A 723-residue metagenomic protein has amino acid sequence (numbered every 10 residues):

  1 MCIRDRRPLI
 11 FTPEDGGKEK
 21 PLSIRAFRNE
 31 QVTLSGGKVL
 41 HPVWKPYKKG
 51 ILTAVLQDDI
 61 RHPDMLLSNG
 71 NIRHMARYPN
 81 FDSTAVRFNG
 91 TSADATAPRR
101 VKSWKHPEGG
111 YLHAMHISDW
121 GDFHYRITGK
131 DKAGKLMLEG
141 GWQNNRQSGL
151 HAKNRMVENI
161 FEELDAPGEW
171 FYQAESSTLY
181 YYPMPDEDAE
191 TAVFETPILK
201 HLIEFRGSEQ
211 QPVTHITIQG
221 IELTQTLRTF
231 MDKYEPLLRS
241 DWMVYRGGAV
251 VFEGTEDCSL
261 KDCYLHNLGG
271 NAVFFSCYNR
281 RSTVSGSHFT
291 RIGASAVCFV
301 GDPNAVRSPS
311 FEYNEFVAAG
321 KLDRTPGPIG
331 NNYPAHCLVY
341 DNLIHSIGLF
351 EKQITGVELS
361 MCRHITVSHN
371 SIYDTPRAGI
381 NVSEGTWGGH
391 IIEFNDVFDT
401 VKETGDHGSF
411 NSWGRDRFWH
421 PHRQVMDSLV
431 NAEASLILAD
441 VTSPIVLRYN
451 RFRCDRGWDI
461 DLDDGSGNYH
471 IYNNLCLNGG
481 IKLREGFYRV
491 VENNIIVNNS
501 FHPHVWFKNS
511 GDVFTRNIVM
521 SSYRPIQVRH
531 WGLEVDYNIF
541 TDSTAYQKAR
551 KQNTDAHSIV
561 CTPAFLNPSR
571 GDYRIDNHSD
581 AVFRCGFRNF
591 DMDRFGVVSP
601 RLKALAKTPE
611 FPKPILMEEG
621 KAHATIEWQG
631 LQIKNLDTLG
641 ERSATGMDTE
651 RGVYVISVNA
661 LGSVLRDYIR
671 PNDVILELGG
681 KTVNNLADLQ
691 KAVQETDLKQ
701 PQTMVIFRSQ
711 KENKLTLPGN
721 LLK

Functional and structural regions predicted by a protein language model:
R4-G254, S259-H266, A305-I329, G571 (+1 more regions): Extracellular polysaccharide-degrading/modifying enzymes targeting complex plant/algal/animal polysaccharides
R6-R7, L227-K233, G269-F275, G293-V300 (+11 more regions): Short glycine/acidic-rich loop motifs that flank beta-strands on beta-rich extracellular proteins
S68, A166-G207, Q219, T224-D232 (+10 more regions): Extracellular/periplasmic ectodomains of large secreted or surface enzymes and adhesion receptors
T214-Q225, E256-G270, N279-A294, V306-T325 (+10 more regions): Right-handed parallel beta-helix
R246-V251, G269-S276, D323-N331, Q353-E358 (+5 more regions): The substrate-binding groove and active-site-proximal loops of carbohydrate-active enzymes, especially glycoside
T404-H407, P444-L447, R456-D463, N468-Y472 (+5 more regions): Carbohydrate-binding surfaces of carbohydrate-active enzymes
L605-K723: C-terminal recognition in membrane/secretory proteostasis and scaffolding
